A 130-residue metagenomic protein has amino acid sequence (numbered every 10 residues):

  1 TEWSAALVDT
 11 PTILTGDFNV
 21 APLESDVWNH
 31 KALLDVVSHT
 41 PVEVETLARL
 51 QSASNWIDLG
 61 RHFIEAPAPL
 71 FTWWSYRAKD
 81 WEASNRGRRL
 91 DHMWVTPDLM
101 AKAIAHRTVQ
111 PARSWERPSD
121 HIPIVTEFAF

Functional and structural regions predicted by a protein language model:
T1-V95: Metal-dependent phosphoesterases centered on the DNase I-like endonuclease/exonuclease/phosphatase
L99-K102: Short helix-loop capping/hinge motifs at secondary-structure junctions, enriched in acidic/polar residues
R107-F130: Surface polyanion/phosphate-binding segment centered on an Asp-His-Pro turn
